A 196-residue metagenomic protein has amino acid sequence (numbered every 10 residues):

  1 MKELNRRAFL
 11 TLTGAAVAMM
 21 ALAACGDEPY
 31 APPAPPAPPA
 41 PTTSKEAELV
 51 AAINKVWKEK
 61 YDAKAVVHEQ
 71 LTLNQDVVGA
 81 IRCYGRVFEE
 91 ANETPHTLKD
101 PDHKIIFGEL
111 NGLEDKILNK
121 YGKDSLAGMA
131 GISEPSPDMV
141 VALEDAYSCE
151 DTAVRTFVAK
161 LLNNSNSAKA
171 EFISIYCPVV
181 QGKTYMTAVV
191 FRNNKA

Functional and structural regions predicted by a protein language model:
M1-M20: N-terminal secretory signal peptides and thylakoid transit peptides that target proteins across membranes
F9, L49, I53, W57 (+2 more regions): Hydrophobic beta-strand residues in large extracellular and virion-surface proteins
A23-A24: C-terminal motif of bacterial Sec signal peptides marking the signal peptidase cleavage site
D27: Short, conserved catalytic or interaction motifs in soluble domains
A34-L113: Short, well-ordered surface patches within globular domains
K104-A196: A well-ordered secondary-structure block
